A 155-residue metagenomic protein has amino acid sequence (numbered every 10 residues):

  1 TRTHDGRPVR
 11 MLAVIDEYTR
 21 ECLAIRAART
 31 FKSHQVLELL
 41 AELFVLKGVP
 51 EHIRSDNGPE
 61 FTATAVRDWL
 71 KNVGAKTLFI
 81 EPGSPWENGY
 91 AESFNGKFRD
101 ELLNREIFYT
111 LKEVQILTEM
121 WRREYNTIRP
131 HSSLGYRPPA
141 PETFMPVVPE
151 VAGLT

Functional and structural regions predicted by a protein language model:
T1-R7: Short, basic/aromatic recognition patches
T3, D16-E17: Short, acidic, Ser/Thr-enriched surface-loop or helix-capping motifs
R7-R10, I25-K47, P59: Active-site beta-loop-alpha junctions of metal-dependent nucleic acid enzymes, especially the RNase H-like/DDE
M11-I15: Surface-exposed coil/loop segments, especially low-complexity Tyr/Gly/Ser/Thr-rich stretches in secreted/surface
E21-C22: Hydrophobic "anchor" residues
I53-W69, T77-R99, T110-E119, P139-F144: RNase H-like two-metal-ion nuclease catalytic core shared by retroviral integrases and related mobile-element nucleases
V73, K97-T155: C-terminal domain-tail junction helix/linker
